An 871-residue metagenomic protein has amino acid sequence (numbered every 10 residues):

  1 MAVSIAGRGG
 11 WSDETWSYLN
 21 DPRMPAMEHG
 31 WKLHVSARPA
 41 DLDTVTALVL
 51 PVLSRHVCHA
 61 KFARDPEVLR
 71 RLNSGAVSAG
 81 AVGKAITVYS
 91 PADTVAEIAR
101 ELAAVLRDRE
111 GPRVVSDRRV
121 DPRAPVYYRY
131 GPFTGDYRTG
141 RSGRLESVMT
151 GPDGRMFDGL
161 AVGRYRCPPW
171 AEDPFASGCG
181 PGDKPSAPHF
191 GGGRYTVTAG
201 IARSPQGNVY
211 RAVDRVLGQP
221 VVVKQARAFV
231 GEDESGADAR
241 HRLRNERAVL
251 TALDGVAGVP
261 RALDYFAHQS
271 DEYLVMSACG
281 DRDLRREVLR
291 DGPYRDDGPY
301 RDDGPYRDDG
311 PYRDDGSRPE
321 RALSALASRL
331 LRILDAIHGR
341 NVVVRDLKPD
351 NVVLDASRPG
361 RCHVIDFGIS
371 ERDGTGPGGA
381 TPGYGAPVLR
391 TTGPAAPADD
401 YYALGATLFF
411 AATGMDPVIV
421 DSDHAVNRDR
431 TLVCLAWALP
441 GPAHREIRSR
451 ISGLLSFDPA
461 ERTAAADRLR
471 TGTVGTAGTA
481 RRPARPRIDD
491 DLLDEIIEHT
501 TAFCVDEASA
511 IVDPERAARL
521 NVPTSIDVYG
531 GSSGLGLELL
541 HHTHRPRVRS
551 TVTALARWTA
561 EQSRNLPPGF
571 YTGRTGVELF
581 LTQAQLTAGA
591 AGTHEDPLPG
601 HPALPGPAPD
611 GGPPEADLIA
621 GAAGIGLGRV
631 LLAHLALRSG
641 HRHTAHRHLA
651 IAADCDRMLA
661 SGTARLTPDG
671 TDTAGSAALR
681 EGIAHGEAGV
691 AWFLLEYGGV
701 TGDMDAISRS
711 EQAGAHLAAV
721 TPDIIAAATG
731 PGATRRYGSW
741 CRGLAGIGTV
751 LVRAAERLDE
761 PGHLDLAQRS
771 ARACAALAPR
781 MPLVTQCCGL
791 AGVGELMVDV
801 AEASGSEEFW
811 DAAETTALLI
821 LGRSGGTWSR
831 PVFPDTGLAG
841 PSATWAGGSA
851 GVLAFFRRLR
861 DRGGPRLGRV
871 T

Functional and structural regions predicted by a protein language model:
H34, Q206-R244: ATP-binding glycine-rich loop module of kinase domains
E146-T196: Juxta-kinase regulatory segment immediately upstream of eukaryotic protein kinase catalytic domains
A248-A257: Structural motif at the C-terminus of the N-lobe alphaC helix and the adjacent alphaC-beta4 loop of the Hanks-type
R261-E272: Short beta-strand micro-motifs within the conserved protein kinase catalytic domain, predominantly in the N-lobe
L326-A327: Activation segment signature within eukaryotic-like protein kinase domains
H338-D355: Catalytic-loop of the protein kinase fold
T375-L389: Conserved activation segment of eukaryotic-like protein kinases, specifically the C-terminal portion of the activation
